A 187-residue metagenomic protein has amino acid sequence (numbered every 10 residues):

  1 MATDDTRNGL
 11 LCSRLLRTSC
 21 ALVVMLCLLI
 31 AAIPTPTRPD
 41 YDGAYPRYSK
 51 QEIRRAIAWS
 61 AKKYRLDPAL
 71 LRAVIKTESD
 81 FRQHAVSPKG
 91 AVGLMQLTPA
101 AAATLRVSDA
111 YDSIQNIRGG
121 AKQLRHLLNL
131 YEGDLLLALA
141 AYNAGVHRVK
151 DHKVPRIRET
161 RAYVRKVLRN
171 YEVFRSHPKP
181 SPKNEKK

Functional and structural regions predicted by a protein language model:
M1-S13: N-terminal secretory signal peptides that target proteins for export/translocation
N8-L11, M25, R82: Short amphipathic alpha-helical "recognition" segments used for binding
C20-A31: Bacterial N-terminal signal peptides
P36-K187: Catalytic glycan-binding domains that act on GlcNAc-containing polysaccharides
